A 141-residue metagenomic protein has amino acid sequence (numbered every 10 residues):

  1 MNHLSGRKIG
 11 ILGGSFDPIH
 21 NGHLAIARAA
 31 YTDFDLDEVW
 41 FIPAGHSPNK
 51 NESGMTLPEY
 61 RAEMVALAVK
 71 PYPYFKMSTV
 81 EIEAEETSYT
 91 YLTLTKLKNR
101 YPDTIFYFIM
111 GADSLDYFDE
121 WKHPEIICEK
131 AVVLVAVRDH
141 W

Functional and structural regions predicted by a protein language model:
M1-W141: Nucleotidyltransferase catalytic core that binds NTPs
